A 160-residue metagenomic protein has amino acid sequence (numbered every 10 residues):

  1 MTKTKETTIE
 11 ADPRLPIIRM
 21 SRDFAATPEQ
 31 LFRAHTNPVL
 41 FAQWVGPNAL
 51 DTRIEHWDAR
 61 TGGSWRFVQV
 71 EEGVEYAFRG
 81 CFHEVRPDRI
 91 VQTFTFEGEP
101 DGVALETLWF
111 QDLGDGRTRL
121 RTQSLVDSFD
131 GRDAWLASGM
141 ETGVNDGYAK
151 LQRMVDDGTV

Functional and structural regions predicted by a protein language model:
M1-D51: Hydrophobic ligand-binding cavity/cleft-lining segments
D12-P16, W57-A59, E72-Y76, E99-G102 (+1 more regions): A generic structural micro-feature
I17, V91, T95-N145: Beta-strand/loop substructures that line and gate deep hydrophobic ligand-binding cavities in soluble
R19-M20, V39-A77: Short beta-edge strand/loop motif at the mouth of beta-sheet-based domains
S21-R22, I54-W57, F78-H83, F94 (+1 more regions): Hydrophobic/aromatic beta-strand elements that line small-molecule binding cavities or substrate pockets in beta-rich
P28-E29, R60, H83-R89, F110-R119: A short, structured loop/turn motif at beta-sheet edges
L31, F41, W65, F82 (+4 more regions): Hydrophobic pocket/interface hotspot
I54, M154-V160: Short, highly charged C-terminal tails/helix-capping segments
